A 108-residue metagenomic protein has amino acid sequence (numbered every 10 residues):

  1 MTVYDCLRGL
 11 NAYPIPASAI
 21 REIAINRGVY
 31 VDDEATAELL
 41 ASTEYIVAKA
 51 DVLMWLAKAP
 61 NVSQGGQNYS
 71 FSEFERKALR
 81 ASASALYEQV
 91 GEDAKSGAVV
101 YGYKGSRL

Functional and structural regions predicted by a protein language model:
M1-T43, E88, E92-L108: Conserved short "hinge" loops at termini or chain/domain junctions
A37, A50-L53, R76, A83 (+1 more regions): Generic N-terminal initiation segments characterized by hydrophobic and/or small/turn-forming residues
T43-K58: Short, hydrophobic/amphipathic alpha-helical patches that form generic packing surfaces within helical domains
K58-A98: Charged low-complexity stretches with an acidic bias
